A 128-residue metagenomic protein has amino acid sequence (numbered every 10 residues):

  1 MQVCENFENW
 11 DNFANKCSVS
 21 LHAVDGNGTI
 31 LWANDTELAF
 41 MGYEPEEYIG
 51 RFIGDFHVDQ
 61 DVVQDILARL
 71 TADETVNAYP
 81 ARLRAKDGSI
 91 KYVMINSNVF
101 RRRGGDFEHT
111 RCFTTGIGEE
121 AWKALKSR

Functional and structural regions predicted by a protein language model:
M1-N9, T115-R128: PAS-associated C-terminal cap
V3-G26: Sensory modules in modular signal-transduction proteins
N6, D59-D87: Terminal output helix/cap of sensory domains in signal transduction proteins
N27, L31, D35-A39, R51: PAS/LOV sensory domain surfaces, especially short acidic/polar patches at coil-to-helix junctions
L31, N77, R84-K86, K91 (+2 more regions): PAS-family sensory domains
E37-Y48, G104: PAS/PAS-like sensory domain cap-loop motif
E47-D59: PAS-family sensory/regulatory domains
I95-T110, E119: Short loop/turn elements at sensory-signaling interfaces that couple input to output
